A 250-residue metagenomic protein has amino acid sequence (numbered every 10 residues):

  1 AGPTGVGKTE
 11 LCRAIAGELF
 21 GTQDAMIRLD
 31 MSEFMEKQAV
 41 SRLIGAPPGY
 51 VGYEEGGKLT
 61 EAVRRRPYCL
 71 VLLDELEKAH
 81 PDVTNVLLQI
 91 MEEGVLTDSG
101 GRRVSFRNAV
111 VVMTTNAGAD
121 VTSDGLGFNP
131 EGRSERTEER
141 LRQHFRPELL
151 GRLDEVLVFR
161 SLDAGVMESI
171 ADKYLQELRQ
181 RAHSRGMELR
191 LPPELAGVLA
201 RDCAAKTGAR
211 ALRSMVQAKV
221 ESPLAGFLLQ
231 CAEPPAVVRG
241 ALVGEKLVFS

Functional and structural regions predicted by a protein language model:
A1-S250: AAA+ P-loop NTPase nucleotide-binding core of proteostasis motors
